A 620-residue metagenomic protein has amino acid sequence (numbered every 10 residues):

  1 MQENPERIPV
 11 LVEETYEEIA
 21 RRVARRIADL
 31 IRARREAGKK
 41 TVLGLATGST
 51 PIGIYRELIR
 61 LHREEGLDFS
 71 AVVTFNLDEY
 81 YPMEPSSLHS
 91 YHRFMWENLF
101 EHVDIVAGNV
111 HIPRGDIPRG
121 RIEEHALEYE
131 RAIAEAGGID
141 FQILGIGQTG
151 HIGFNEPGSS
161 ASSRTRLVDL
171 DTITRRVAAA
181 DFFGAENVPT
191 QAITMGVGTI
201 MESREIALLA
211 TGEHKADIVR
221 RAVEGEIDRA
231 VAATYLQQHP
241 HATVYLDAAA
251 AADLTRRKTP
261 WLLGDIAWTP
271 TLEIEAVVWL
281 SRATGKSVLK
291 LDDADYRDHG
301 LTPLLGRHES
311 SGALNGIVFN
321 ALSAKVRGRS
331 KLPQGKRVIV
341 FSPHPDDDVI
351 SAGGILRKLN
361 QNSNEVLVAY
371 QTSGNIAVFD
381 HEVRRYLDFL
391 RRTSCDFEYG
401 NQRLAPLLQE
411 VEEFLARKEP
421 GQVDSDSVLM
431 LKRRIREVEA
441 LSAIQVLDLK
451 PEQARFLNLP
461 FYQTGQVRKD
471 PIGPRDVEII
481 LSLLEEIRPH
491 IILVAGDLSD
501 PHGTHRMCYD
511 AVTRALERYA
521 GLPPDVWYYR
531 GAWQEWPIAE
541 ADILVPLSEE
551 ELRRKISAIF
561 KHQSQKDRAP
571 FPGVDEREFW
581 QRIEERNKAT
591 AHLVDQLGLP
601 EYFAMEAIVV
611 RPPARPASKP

Functional and structural regions predicted by a protein language model:
M1-V42, R60, L332: N-terminal glycine-/serine-/threonine-rich phosphate-binding loop
E6-R7, L11-E14, E18-I19, Y81-H89 (+1 more regions): Conserved phosphate- and dinucleotide-binding cores of soluble alpha/beta proteins, encompassing both enzyme active
V42, V73, D140-F141, E205 (+2 more regions): Structural motif
I54-R60, I152-T165, D500-L516: Short Gly/Thr/Asp-enriched flexible loops that form oxyanion-binding sites at enzyme active sites
A71-Y81, H111-D116, R455-L457: A short, structured active-site edge motif that brings together acidic residues
V72-D78, A210, T243-A248, L367-Q371: Short internal beta-strands
R119, E275-P345, V349-Y528, S557-K561 (+3 more regions): Active-site beta-strand->loop->alpha-helix modules in alpha/beta enzyme cores, enriched in Gly/His/Asp(Glu)
W536-H592: A conserved mid-domain beta-alpha-beta active-site/ligand-binding segment of alpha/beta enzyme cores
